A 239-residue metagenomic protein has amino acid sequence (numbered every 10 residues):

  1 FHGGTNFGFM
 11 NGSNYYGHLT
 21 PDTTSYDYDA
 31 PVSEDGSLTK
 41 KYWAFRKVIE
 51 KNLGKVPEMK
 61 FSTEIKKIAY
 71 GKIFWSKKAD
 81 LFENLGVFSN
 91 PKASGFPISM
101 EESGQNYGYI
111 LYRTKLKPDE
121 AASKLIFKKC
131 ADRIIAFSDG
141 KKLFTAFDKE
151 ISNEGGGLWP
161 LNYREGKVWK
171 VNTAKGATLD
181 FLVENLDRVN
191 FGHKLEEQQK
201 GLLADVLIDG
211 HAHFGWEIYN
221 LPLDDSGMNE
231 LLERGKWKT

Functional and structural regions predicted by a protein language model:
F1-K236: Carbohydrate-binding surfaces of carbohydrate-active enzymes
